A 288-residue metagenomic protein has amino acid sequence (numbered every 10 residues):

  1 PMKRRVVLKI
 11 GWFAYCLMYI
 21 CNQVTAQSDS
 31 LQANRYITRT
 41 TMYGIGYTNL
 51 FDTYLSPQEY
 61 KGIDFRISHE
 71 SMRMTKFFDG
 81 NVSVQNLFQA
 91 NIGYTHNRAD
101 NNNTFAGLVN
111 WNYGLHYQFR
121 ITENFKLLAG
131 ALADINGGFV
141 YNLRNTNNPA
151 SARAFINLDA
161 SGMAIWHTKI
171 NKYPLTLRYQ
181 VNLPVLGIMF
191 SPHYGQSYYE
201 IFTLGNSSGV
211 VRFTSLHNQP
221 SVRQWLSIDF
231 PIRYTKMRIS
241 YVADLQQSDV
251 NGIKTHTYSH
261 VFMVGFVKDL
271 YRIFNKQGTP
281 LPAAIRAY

Functional and structural regions predicted by a protein language model:
A26-Q85, Y288: Short glycine/proline- and aromatic-enriched beta-strand/turn motifs that initiate or cap beta-hairpins
A33-T41, F78-N86, E123-A131, A154 (+3 more regions): Outer-envelope beta-barrel architecture signal
I45-F51, A90-H96, A133-Y141, W166 (+4 more regions): Transmembrane beta-strands of outer-membrane beta-barrel pores
D52-Y60, T95-N103, N145-A152, V210-T214 (+2 more regions): Extracellular loop and loop/strand-boundary signature of outer-membrane beta-barrel proteins
E59-I67, N103-W111, F125, A150-A160 (+2 more regions): Residues that define the transmembrane beta-barrel architecture of outer-membrane proteins
I67-T75, W111-Y117, A131, A160-W166 (+3 more regions): Residues on the lipid-exposed face of transmembrane beta-strands in outer-membrane beta-barrel proteins
N147-Y234: Outer-membrane beta-barrel transmembrane domain signature
P174, Q180-N182, F190-P192, R212 (+1 more regions): Predominantly the C-terminal beta-signal and adjacent terminal strand-loop region of outer-membrane beta-barrel
